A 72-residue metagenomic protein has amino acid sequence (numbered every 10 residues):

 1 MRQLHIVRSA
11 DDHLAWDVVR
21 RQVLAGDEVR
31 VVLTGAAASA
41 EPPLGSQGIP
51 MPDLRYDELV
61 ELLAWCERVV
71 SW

Functional and structural regions predicted by a protein language model:
R2-W16: Short, glycine-rich nucleotide/cofactor-binding loops
A15, A40-P42, D57-V60: Short, charged, surface-exposed secondary-structure boundary motifs
V18-D27: A short, Lys/Arg-enriched amphipathic alpha-helix followed by its capping loop at the start of a domain
D27-A37: Short internal beta-strands
A36-M51: N-terminal beta-loop-helix "entrance" segment that forms/cooperates in small-molecule cofactor or anionic ligand
Q47-L63: Glycine-rich, highly charged phosphate/nucleotide-binding loops
C66: An anion/phosphate-binding loop that grips the pyrophosphate of nucleotide cofactors and donors
